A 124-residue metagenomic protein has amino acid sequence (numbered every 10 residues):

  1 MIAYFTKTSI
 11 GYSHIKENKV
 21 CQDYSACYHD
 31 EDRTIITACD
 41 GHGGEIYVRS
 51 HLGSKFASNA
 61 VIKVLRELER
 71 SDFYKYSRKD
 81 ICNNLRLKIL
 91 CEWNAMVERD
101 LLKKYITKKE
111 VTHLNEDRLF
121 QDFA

Functional and structural regions predicted by a protein language model:
M1-A124: PP2C/PPM-type serine/threonine phosphatase catalytic domain
